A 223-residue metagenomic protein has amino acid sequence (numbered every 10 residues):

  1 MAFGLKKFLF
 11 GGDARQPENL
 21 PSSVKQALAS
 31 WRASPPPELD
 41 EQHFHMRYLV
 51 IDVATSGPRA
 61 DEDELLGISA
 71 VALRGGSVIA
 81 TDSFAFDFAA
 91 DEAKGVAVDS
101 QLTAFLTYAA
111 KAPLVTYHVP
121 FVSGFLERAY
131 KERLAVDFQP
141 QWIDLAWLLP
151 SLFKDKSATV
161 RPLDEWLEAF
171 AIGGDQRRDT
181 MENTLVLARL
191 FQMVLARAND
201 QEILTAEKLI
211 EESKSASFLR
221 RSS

Functional and structural regions predicted by a protein language model:
A2-P35, L190-S223: Acidic two-metal-ion nuclease catalytic site recognized across multiple nuclease folds, prominently DnaQ/RNase D-T
R15, A27-P140, K154, V160-Q176: Conserved non-catalytic scaffold segment of RNase H-like nuclease domains
D137-L149: Conserved beta-strand -> loop -> alpha-helix junction used to position metal-binding or nucleic-acid-contacting
L148, L163-W166, A206-L209: Hydrophobic/aromatic residues in well-formed alpha-helices
D179-L190: Acidic, divalent-metal-coordinating active-site segment for phosphoryl/phosphodiester hydrolysis, typified by short
